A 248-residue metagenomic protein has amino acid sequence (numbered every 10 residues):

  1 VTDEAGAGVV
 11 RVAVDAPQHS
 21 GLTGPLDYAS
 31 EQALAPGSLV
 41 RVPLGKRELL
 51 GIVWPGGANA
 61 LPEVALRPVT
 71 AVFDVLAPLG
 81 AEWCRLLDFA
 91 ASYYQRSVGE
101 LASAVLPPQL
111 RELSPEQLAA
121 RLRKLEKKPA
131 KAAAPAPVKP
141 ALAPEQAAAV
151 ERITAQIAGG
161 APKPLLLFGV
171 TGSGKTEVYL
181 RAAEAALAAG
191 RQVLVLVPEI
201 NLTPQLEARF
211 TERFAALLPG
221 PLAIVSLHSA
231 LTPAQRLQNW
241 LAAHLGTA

Functional and structural regions predicted by a protein language model:
V1-A248: Accessory, non-ATPase domains that flank or precede helicase/AAA+ motor cores in DNA-metabolism machines
